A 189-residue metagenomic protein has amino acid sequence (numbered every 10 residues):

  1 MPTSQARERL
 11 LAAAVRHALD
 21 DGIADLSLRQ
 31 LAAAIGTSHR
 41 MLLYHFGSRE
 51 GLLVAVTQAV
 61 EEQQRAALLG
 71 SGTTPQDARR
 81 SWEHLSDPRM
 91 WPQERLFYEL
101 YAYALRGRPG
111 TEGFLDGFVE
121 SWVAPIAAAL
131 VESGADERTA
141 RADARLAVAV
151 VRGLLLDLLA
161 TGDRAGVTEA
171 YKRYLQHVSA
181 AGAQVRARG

Functional and structural regions predicted by a protein language model:
A6-R9, A13-G51, A55: Helix-turn-helix
R9, A13-D21, A66-A67, L96-Y103 (+1 more regions): Solvent-exposed, amphipathic alpha-helical segments
G47-G51, T73, W91, L105-P109 (+2 more regions): Residues in soluble alpha-helical coiled-coils and helical-bundle/repeat scaffolds
A55, A66-E94, D143-A147: Hydrophobic alpha-helical connector segments
Q58-Q64: Short, basic, alpha-helical segments at the C-terminal edge of helix-turn-helix-like DNA-binding modules
R89-D116: Amphipathic alpha-helical segments used for helix-helix packing
R108-G117, V131-G189: Hydrophobic/aromatic-rich alpha-helical bundle segments in the mid-to-C-terminal region
